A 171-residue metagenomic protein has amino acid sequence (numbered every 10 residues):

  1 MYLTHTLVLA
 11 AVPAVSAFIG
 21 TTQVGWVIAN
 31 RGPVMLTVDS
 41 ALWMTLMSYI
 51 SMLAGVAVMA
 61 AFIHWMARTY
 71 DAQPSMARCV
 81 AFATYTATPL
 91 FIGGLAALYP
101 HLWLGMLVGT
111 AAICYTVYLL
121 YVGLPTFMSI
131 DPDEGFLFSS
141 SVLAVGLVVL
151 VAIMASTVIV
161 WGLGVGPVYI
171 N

Functional and structural regions predicted by a protein language model:
M1-P74: Selected alpha-helical membrane-embedding segments in polytopic membrane proteins
T4-T6, T21-T22, T37, T45 (+6 more regions): Residue-identity detector for threonine
L9-A17, M52-V56, A60, T86-G94 (+1 more regions): Hydrophobic alpha-helical transmembrane segments in multi-pass membrane proteins
I19-I28, F91-W103, A152-I159: Transmembrane helix-loop junctions in multi-pass membrane proteins
I28-R31, L102-L107, P132-E134, I159-G166: Short alpha-helical linear motifs
H64, Y70-V151: Hydrophobic alpha-helical transmembrane segments and adjacent short intramembrane/lumenal linkers of inner/organellar
V151-N171: Juxtamembrane boundary at the C-terminal end of a transmembrane helix
